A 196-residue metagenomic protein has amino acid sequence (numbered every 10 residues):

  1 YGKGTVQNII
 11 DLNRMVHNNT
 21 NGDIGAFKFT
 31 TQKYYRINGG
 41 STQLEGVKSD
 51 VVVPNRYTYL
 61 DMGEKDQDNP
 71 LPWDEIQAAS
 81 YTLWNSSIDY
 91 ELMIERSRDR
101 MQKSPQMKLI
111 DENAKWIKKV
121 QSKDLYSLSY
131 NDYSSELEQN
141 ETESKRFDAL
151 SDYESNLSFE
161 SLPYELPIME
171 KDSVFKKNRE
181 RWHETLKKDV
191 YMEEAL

Functional and structural regions predicted by a protein language model:
Y1-L196: C-terminal "post-core" interaction segments
